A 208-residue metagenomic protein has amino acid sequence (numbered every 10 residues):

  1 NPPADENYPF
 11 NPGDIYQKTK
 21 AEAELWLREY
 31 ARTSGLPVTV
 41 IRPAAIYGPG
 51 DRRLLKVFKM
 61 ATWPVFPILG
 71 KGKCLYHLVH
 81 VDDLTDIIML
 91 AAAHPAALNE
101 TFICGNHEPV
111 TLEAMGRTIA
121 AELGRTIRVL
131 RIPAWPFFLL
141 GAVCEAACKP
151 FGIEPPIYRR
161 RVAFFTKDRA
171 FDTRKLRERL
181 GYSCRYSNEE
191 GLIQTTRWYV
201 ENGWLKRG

Functional and structural regions predicted by a protein language model:
N1-D14: N-terminal Rossmann-like NAD(P)+-binding domain of SDR-like oxidoreductases, especially those catalyzing
N11-I41: Active-site Tyr-X1-5-Lys
D14, Y76-D82, V110, F171 (+1 more regions): Residue-level signal for the nucleotide or nucleotide-sugar donor/cofactor binding architecture
E22-A23, D51-K56, L69-A93, N99-I103 (+1 more regions): Substrate-positioning beta->alpha
R42-Y47: Conserved SDR Rossmann-fold cofactor-binding beta-strand/turn motif
K56-V81, R128-D168: Alpha-helical membrane-targeting segments
L90-I157, T173, E189, I193-T196 (+1 more regions): Mid/C-terminal beta-alpha module of Rossmann-like enzyme folds, strongest in SDR-family dehydrogenases/epimerases
E154-V200: Short linear elements at protein peripheries
